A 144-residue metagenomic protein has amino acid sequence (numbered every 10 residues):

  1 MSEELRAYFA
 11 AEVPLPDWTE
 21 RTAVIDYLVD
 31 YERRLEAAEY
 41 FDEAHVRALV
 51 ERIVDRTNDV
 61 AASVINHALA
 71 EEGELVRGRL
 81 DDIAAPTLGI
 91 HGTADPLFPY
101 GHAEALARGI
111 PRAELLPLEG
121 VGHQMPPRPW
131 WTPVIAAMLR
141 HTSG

Functional and structural regions predicted by a protein language model:
M1: Conserved hydrolase catalytic core segment
E4-G78, A85, A105: Alpha/beta-hydrolase
I83, G89-H91, D95: Short beta-strand/loop motif that positions the catalytic acidic residue of the alpha/beta-hydrolase fold
H91, H102, H123: Histidine-centered active-site/metal-ligand motif
P96-H102: Conserved alpha/beta-hydrolase "acid-adjacent" motif
R112-G144: Catalytic active-site module of serine/aspartate enzymes centered on a nucleophile-bearing elbow/loop
